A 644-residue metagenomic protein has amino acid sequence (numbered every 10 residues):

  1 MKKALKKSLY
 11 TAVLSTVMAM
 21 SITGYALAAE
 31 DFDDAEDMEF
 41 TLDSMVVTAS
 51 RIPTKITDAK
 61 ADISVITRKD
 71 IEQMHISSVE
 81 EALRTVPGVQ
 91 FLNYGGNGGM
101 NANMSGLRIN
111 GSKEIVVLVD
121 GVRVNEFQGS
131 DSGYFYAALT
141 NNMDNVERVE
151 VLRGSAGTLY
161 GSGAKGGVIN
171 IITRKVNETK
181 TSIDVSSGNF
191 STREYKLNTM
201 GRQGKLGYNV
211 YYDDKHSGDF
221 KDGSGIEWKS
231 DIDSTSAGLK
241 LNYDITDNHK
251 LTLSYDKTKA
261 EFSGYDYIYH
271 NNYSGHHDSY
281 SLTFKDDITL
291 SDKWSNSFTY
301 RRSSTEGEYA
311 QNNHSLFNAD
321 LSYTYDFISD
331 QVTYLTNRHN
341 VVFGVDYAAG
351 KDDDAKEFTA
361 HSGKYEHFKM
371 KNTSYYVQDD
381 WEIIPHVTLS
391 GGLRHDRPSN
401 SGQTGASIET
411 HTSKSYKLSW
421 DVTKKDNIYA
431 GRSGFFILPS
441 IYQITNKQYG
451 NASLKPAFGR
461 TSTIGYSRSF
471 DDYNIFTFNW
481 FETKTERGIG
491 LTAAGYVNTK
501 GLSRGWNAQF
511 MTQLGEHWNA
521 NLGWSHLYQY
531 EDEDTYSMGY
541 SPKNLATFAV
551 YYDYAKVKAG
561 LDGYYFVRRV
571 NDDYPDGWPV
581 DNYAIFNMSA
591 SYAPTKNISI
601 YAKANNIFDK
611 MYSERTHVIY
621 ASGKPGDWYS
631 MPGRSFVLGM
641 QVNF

Functional and structural regions predicted by a protein language model:
K7-T11, T23, L27-A28, D43-M45 (+5 more regions): Conserved C-terminal beta-signal and adjacent last beta-strands/turns of outer-membrane beta-barrel proteins
K55, E80, R84-R123: Extracytoplasmic beta-strand/coil segments of soluble accessory domains associated with Gram-negative outer-membrane
G106, R123-R153: Short acidic/polar hinge/loop motifs at secondary-structure boundaries that mediate gating or recognition
L139-S182: A beta-strand signature from Gram-negative outer-membrane beta-barrel systems, especially the internal plug domain
N170, E178, S186, N198-H277: Periplasmic-side early beta-strands and strand-to-turn transitions of outer-membrane beta-barrels
D244-K259, H276-S415, S419-T423, F470-W480 (+2 more regions): Face-selective signature of the C-terminal outer-membrane beta-barrel domain
K259-E261, E306, K351-K356, S399-H411 (+5 more regions): Surface-exposed extracellular loop regions of Gram-negative outer-membrane beta-barrel proteins, predominantly
E382-S390, F476-K484, V497-Y574, S599 (+1 more regions): Gram-negative outer-membrane beta-barrel transporters
